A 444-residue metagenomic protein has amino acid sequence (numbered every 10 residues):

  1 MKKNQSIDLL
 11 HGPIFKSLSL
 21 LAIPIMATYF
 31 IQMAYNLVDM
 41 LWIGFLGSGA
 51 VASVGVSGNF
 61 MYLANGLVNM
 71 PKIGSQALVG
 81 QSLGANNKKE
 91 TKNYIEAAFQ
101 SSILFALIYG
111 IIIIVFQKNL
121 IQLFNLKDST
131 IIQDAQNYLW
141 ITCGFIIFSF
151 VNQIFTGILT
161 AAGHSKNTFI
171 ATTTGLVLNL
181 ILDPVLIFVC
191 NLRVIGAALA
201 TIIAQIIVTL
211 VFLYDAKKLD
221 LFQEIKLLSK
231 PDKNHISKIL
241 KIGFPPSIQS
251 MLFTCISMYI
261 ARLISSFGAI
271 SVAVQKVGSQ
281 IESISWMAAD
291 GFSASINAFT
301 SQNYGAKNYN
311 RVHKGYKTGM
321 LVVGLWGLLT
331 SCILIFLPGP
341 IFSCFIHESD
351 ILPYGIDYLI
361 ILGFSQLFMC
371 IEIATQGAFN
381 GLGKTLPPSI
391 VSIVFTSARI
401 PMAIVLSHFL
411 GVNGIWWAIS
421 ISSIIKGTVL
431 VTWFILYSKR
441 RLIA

Functional and structural regions predicted by a protein language model:
M1-A22, V79-F145, V189-F244, T300-S365 (+1 more regions): Short alpha-helical transmembrane segments in multi-pass integral membrane proteins
H11, F15-A34, V38, F60-L67 (+8 more regions): Residue-level signal for short hydrophobic patches within transmembrane helices of multi-pass membrane transporters
L20-D39, I141, N152, G175 (+5 more regions): Transmembrane helical elements of multi-pass membrane transporters/channels
Y29-M33, G66, A106, G110 (+10 more regions): Residue-level hotspots within the lipid-embedded alpha helices of multi-pass solute transporters
F30, A34-A52, I121-S129, V185-L192 (+4 more regions): Helix-terminus/linker motif at the lipid-water interface of multi-pass membrane proteins
I43-Y62, Y94, S129-D134, V194-I195 (+5 more regions): Interfacial/gating helices of multi-pass transporter permease domains
V51-I111, S149-T168, A261, V274-P338 (+1 more regions): Small-residue-rich hydrophobic transmembrane alpha-helices
K72, I141-T160, T168-N179, A197-F212 (+4 more regions): Short runs within selected transmembrane alpha-helices of multi-pass transporters and secretion channels
